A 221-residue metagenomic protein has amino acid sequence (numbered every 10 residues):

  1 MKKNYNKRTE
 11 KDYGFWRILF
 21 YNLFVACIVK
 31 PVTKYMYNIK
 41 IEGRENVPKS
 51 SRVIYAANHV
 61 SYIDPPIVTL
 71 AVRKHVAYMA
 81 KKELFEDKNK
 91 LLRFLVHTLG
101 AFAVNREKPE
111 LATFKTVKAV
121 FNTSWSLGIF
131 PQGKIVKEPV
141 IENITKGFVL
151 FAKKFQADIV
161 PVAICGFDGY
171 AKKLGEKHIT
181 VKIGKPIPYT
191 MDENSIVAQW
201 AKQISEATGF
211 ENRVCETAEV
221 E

Functional and structural regions predicted by a protein language model:
M1-W16, S51, A112-E221: Non-catalytic C-terminal accessory region of glycerolipid acyltransferases and related lyso-lipid remodeling enzymes
K2-G43, I67, K74, K88-L99: A transmembrane-helix-recognition feature enriched in membrane-embedded lipid enzymes and envelope glyco-/phospholipid
I28-V29, H97-V104, P131-I135: Short, basic, glycine/proline-bearing loop/turn elements
P31-M36, Y55-A56, A103-E107, E138-P139: Short, flexible loop segments at the rims of nucleotide/cofactor-binding pockets, characterized by
K40, K108-T113: Glycine-rich, highly charged phosphate/nucleotide-binding loops
I41-E42, F102-N105, Y189: Short acidic-hydrophobic, aromatic-tinged amphipathic segments that line or gate anion-handling sites
G43, N58, A80-K81, G100 (+2 more regions): A secondary-structure boundary/capping signal
P48-K108: Catalytic core of membrane glycerolipid acyltransferases/transacylases, capturing the structured, soluble-facing
